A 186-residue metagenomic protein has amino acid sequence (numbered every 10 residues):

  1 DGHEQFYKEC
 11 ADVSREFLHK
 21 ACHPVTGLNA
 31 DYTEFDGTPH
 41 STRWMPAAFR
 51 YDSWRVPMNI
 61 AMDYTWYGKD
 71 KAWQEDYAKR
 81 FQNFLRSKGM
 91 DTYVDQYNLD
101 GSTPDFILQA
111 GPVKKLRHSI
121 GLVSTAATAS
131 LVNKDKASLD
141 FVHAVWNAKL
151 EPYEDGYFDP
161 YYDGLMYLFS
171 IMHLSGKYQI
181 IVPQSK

Functional and structural regions predicted by a protein language model:
D1-T125, A129-K136, Y161: Extended ligand-binding clefts on enzyme/binding-domain cores
N59-M62, W66, A129-K186: Terminal, non-catalytic domain-edge segments
